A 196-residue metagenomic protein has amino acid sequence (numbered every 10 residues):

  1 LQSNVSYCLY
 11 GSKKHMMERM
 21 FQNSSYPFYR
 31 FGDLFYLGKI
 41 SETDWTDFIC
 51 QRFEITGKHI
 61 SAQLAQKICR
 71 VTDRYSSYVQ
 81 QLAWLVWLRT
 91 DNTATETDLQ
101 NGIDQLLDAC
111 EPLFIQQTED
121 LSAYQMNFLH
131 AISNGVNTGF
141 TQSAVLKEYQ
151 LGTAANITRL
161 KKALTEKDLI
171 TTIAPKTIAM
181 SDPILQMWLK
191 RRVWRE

Functional and structural regions predicted by a protein language model:
L1-S25, F31: Sensor-1/coupling segment of RecA-like P-loop NTPase cores
C8-L9, L37, S181: Small/polar loops that bind or transfer phosphate-bearing groups
K13-M16, E42, L185: Short, solvent-exposed loop/turn segments at secondary-structure junctions
M20-F21, I49, A83, A174 (+1 more regions): Short, flexible helix/strand-to-coil boundary loops that buttress conserved ligand/catalytic motifs in alpha/beta
D33-D44: Conserved AAA+ ATPase "SRH/arginine-finger" region at the nucleotide-binding site
T46, C50-L113, A123: Amphipathic alpha-helical "lid/sensor" segments that cap RecA-like P-loop NTPase cores
P112-E196: C-terminal leucine-rich, beta-strand-based interaction scaffolds used for sensing/assembly
